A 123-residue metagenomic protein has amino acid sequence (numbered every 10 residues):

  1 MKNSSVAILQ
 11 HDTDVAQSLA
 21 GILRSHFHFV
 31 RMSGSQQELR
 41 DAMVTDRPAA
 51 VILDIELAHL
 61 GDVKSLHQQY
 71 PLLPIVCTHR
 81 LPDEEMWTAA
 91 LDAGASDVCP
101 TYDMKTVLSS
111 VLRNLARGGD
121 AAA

Functional and structural regions predicted by a protein language model:
D12-R31: Two-component/phosphorelay signaling modules centered on CheY-like receiver
G34-A50, A58: Acidic, metal-coordinating helix/loop segments flanking the phosphotransfer/catalytic sites of two-component signaling
V44-D46, L66-L72, A93: Conserved phosphotransfer cores of two-component systems
V51, I75, V98-C99: Two-component signal transduction core modules
V51-Q69, P82-D83: Conserved phosphotransfer microenvironments
H79-C99: Alpha4 helix (beta4-alpha4-beta5 surface) of REC/receiver domains from two-component response regulators
E84, M104-S109: Conserved two-component signaling phosphotransfer/partner-docking surface
V107-A123: Receiver (REC) domain switch/output surface
